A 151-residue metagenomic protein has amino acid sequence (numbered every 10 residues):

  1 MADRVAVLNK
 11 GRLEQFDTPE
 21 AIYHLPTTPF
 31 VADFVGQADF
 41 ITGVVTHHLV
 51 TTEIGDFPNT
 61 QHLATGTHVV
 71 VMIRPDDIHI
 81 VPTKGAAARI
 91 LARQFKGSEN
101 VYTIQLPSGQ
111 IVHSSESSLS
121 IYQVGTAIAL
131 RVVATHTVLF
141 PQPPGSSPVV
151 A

Functional and structural regions predicted by a protein language model:
M1-D56: Internal alpha/beta loop-helix hairpins
A38-F40, V45-A151: Non-catalytic connector elements of ABC transporters
